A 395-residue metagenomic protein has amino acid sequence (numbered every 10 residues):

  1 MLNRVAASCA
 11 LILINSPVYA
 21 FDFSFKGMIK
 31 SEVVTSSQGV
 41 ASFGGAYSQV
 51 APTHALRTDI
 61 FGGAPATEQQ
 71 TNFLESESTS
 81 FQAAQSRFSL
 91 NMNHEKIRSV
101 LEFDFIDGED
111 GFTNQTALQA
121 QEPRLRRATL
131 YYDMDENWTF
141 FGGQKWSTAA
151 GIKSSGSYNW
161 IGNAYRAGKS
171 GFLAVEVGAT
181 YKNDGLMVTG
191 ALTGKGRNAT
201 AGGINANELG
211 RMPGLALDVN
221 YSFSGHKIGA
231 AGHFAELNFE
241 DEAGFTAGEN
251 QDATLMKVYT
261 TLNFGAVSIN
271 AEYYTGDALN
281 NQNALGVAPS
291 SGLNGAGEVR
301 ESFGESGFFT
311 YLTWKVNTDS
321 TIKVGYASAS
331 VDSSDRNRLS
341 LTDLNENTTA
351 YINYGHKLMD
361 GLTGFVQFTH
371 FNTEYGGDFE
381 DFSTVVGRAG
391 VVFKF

Functional and structural regions predicted by a protein language model:
M1-A20: Gram-negative bacterial Sec-dependent N-terminal signal peptides
F21-G45, Q49-A51, A55-R197, L209-M212 (+4 more regions): Outer membrane beta-barrel
V34-S36, I106-T113, K145-I152, G156 (+7 more regions): Sequence/structural signature of outer-membrane beta-barrel proteins
F73-S78, T116-L118, N163-A167, N205-N207 (+8 more regions): Outer-membrane beta-barrel proteins
F81-A83, P123, F172, M212-G214 (+4 more regions): Membrane-spanning beta-strands of outer-membrane beta-barrel proteins
L217, Y221-T348: Detector for outer-membrane/organellar transmembrane beta-barrel domains, recognizing the amphipathic beta-strand
N353-T369: C-terminal closing repeat unit and adjoining cap/tail of repeat-based domains
H356-G361, D381-F395: Outer-membrane beta-barrel "beta-signal"
